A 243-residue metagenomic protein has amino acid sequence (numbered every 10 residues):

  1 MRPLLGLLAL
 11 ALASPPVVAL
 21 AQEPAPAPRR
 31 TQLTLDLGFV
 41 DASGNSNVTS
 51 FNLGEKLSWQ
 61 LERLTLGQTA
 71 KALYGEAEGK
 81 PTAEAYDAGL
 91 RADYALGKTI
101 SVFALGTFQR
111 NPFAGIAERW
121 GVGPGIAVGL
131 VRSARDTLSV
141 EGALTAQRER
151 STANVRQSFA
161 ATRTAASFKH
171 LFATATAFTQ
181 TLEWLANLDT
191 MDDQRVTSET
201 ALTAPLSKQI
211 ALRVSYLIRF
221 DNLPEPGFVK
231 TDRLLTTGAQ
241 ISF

Functional and structural regions predicted by a protein language model:
M1-R30: Cleavable N-terminal export/targeting peptides
E23, W59-R63, R91-K98, A127-R132 (+4 more regions): Outer-membrane beta-barrel proteins
A25-L66: Short glycine/proline- and aromatic-enriched beta-strand/turn motifs that initiate or cap beta-hairpins
T31, N47-F51, T82-Y86, E118-V122 (+4 more regions): Residues that define the transmembrane beta-barrel architecture of outer-membrane proteins
T31, R63-Q68, T99-V102, A134-L138 (+2 more regions): Repeated loop/turn-to-beta-strand initiation elements of outer-membrane beta-barrel proteins
L37-F39, E55, Q68-A72, A88-L90 (+6 more regions): Transmembrane beta-barrel strands of outer-membrane/channel proteins
F39-S43, L61, A72-E76, F108-P112 (+5 more regions): Transmembrane beta-strands of outer-membrane beta-barrel pores
L202-P205, T231-F243: Outer-membrane beta-barrel "beta-signal"
